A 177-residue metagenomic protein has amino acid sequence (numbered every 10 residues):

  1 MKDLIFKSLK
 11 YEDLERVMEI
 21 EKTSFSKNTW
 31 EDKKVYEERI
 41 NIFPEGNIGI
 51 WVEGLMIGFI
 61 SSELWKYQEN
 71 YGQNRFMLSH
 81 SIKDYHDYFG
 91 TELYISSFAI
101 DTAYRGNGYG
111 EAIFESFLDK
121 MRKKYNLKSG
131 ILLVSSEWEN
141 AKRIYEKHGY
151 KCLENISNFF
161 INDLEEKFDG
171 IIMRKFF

Functional and structural regions predicted by a protein language model:
K2-L4, L55-F59, L93: Glycine-rich phosphate/pyrophosphate-binding loop shared by adenosine-nucleotide-utilizing enzymes
D3-V17: A short beta-loop-alpha structural element at the N-terminal edge of CoA-dependent acyl/N-acetyltransferase catalytic
K27-E53, I57-Y67, H80-D84: Active-site rim helix/loop that mediates acceptor-substrate recognition in acyltransferases
S61-S97, F159-L164: Conserved acyl-donor/pantetheine-binding loop and adjacent beta-alpha core of acyl/acetyltransferases and related
L93, M121-V134: Conserved GNAT acetyl-CoA-binding A-motif
I100, G106-M121, R143, K147: Conserved acetyl-CoA-binding loop-helix of GNAT-fold acetyltransferases
T102-R105, I131-K142, N158-F168: Conserved beta-strand-loop-alpha-helix junction that forms the acyl-donor binding cleft
E146-N155: Conserved acetyl-CoA-binding loop of GNAT-fold acetyltransferases
